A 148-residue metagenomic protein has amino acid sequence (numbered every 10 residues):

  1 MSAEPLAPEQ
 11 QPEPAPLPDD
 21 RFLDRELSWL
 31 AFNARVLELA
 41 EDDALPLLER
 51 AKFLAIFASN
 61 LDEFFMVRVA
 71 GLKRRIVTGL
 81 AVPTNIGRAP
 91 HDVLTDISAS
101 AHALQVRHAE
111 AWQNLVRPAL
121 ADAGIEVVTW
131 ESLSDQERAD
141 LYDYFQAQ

Functional and structural regions predicted by a protein language model:
M1-Q148: N-terminal localization/anchoring segments of enzymes in phospholipid and broader phosphate metabolism
